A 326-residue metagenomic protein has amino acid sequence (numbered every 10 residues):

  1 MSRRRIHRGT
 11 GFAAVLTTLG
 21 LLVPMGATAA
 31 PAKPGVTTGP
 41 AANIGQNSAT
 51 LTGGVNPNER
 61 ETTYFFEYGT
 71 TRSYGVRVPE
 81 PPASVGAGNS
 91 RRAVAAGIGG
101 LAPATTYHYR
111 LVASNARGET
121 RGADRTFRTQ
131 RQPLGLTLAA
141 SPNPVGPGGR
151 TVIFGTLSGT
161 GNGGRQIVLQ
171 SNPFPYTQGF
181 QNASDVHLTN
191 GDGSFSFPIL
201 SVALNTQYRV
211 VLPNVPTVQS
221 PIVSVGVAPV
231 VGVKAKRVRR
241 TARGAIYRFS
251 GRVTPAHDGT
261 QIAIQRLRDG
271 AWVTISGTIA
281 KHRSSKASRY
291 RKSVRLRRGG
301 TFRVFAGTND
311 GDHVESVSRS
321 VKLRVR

Functional and structural regions predicted by a protein language model:
S2-A30: Secretory targeting and sorting signals
R5, Y64, T105-T106, R128-R326: Low-complexity, Ser/Thr/Pro-rich intrinsically disordered linker/stalk segments at domain junctions
G11-V15, V36, T137: Short, functionally important structural connectors and interaction interfaces within domains
F12-L21, P40, V94-G97, Q130 (+2 more regions): Terminal low-complexity, poorly structured segments
T17-T18, L22, P31, R91 (+4 more regions): Short intrinsically disordered, low-complexity segments
T28-Q132: Short, surface-exposed linear motifs at loops/turns and structural transition points
